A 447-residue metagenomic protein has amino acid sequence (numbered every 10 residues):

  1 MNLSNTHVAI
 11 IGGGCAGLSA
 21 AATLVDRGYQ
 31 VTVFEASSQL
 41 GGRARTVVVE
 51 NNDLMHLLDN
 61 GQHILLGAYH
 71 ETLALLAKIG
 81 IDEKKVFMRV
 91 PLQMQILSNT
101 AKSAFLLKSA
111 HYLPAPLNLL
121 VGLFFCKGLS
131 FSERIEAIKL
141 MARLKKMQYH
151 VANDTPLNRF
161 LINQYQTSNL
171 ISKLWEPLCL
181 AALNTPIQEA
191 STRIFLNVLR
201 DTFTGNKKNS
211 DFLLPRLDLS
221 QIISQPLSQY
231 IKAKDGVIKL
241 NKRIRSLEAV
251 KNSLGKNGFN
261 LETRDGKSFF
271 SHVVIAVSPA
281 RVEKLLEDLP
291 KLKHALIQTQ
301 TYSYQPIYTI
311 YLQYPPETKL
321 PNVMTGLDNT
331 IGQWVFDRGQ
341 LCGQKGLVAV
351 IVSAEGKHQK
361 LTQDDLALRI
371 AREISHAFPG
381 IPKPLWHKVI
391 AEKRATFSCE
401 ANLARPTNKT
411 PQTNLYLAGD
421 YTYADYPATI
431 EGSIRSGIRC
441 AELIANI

Functional and structural regions predicted by a protein language model:
T6-V33: N-terminal Rossmann-like FAD-binding beta1-loop-alpha1 element of flavoenzymes
A16, Q39, A280: Conserved Rossmann-like nucleotide-cofactor binding loop
V25-E50: Glycine-rich FAD pyrophosphate-binding loop
R27, L92, K242-D364, L368 (+2 more regions): Mid-domain catalytic core of redox enzymes that form a hydrophobic substrate pocket/lid adjacent to a catalytic redox
G42-G67, I138-K145: Glycine-rich active-site loop/strand segments that organize a redox cofactor
Y69-L73, A77-T192, L196: Mobile amphipathic helical/loop "lid" adjacent to a hydrophobic cofactor/ligand pocket
V198-T263, H272: Helical element adjacent to the flavin cofactor pocket in flavoenzyme catalytic cores
W334-I447: Conserved flavin/dinucleotide-binding core of flavoenzymes
